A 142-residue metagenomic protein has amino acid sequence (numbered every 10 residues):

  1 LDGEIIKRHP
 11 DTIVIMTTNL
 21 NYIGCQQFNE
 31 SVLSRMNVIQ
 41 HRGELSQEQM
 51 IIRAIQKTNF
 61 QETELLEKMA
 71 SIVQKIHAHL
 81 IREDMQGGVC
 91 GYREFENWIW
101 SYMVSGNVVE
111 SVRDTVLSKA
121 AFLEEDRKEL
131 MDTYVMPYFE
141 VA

Functional and structural regions predicted by a protein language model:
L1-A142: C-terminal regulatory/interaction module of P-loop NTP-utilizing enzymes
